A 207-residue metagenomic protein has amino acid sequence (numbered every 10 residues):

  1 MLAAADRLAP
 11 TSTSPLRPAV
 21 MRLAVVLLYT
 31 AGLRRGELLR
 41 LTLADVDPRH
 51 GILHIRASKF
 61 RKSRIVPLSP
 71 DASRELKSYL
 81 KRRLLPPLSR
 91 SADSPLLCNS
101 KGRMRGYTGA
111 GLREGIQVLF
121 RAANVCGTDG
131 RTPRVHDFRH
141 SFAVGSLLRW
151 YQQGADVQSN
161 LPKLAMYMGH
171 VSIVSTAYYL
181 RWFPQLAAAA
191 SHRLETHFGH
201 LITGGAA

Functional and structural regions predicted by a protein language model:
M1-A207: Conserved catalytic core of the tyrosine transesterase superfamily
